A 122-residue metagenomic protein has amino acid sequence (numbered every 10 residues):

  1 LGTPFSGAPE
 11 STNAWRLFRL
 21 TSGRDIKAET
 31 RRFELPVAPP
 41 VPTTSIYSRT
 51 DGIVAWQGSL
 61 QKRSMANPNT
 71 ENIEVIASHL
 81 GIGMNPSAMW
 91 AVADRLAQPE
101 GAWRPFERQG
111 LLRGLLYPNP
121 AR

Functional and structural regions predicted by a protein language model:
L1-P42, I46, I53: Serine-dependent carboxylesterase/thioesterase catalytic core of lipase-like alpha/beta-hydrolase/SGNH enzymes
P39-R122: C-terminal catalytic-base region of ester-bond hydrolases, centering on the histidine of the charge-relay
